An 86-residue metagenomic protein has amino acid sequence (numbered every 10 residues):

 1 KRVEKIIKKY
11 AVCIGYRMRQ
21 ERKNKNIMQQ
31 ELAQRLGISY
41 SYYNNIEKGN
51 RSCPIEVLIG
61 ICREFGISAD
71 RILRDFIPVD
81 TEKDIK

Functional and structural regions predicted by a protein language model:
K1-E4, K8, R63, R71-K86: Short, charged recognition helix plus adjacent turn of helix-turn-helix-like nucleic-acid-binding domains
K1-N24: A short, Lys/Arg-rich alpha-helix, primarily the initiator
I14-Y16, I55-L58, D70: Short alpha-helical elements of helix-turn-helix
Y16-R35, G60, F65: Short basic helix-loop element that most often maps to the first helix and adjoining turn of HTH DNA-binding modules
M18, L32-A33, Y43-I46, I72: Conserved hydrophobic/aromatic packing and binding residues within compact polymer-binding modules
N26, E31, E47-N50, F76: Conserved functional loop/turn residues at catalytic and ligand-binding sites
G37-S52: Recognition helix of helix-turn-helix/homeodomain-like DNA-binding domains that insert into the DNA major groove
N50-R63: Short, basic-rich loop-to-helix N-cap that marks the start of a DNA-contacting helix
